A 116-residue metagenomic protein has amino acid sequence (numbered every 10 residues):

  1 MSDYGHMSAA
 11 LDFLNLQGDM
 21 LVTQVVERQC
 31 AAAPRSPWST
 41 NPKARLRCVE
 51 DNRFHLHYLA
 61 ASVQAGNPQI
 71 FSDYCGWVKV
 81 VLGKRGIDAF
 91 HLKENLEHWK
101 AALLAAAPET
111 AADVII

Functional and structural regions predicted by a protein language model:
M1-I116: Core of compact, soluble alpha-helical bundle domains
